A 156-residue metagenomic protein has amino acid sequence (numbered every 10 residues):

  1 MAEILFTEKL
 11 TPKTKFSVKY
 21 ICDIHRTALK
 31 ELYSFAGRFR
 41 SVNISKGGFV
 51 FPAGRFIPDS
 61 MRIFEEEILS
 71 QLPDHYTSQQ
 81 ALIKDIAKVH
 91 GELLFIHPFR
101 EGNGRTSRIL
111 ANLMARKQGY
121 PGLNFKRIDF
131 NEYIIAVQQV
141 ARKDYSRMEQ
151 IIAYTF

Functional and structural regions predicted by a protein language model:
M1-F156: FIC/Doc superfamily catalytic core
